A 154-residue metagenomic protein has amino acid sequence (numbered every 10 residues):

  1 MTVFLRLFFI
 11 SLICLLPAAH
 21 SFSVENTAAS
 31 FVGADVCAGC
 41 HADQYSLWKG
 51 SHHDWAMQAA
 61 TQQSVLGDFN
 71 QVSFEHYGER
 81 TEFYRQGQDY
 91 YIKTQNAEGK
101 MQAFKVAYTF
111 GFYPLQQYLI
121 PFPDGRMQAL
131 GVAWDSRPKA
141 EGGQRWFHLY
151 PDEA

Functional and structural regions predicted by a protein language model:
M1-L7: Positively charged n-region of N-terminal signal peptides that target proteins for export
T2, A18-A19: Ala/Thr-enriched low-complexity intrinsically disordered regions
L7-A18: Bacterial N-terminal signal peptides
F8-F9, F69, H76-G78, Y113-L115 (+1 more regions): Short beta-strand-initiation
F22-N70, M127, G131-A154: Sequence context surrounding c-type heme c attachment/ligation sites in exported
N26-T27, N70, E79-T81, K105 (+1 more regions): Short secondary-structure capping/turn segments at boundaries of alpha-helices and beta-strands
S64-Q86: Short Fe-S-cluster ligation motifs
Q86-A154: Extended surface/linker regions that mediate inter-domain or inter-protein docking in multi-component redox
